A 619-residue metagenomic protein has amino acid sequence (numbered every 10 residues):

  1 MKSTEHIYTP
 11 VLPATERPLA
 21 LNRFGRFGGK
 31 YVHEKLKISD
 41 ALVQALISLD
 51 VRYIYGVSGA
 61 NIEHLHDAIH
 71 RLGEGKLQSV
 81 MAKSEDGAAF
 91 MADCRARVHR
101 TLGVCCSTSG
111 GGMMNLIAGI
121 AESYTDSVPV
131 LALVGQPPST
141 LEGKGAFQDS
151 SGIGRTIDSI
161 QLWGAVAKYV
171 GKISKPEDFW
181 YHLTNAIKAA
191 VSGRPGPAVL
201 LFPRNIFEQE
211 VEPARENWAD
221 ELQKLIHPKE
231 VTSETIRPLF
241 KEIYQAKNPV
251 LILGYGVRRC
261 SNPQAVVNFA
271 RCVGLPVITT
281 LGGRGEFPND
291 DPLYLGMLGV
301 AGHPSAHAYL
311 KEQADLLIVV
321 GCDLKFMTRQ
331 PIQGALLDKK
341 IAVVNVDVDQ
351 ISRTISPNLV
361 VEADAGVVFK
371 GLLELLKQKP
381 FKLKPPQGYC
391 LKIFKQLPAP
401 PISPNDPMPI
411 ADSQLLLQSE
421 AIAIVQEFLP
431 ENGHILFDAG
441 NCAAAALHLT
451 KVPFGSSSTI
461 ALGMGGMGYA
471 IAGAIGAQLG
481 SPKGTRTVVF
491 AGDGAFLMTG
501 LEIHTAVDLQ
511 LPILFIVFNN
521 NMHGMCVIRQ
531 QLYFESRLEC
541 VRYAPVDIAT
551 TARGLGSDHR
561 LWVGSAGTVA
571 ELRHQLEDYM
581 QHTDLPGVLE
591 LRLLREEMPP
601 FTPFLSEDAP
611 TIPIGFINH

Functional and structural regions predicted by a protein language model:
I7-H33, S174-E177, R215, D338-A439 (+2 more regions): Phosphate/pyrophosphate-binding active-site segments
T15-A20, A41-V51, R95-H99, A189-R194 (+6 more regions): Glycine-rich phosphate/diphosphate-binding loops that line cofactor/substrate pockets in enzymes
F27, I157, N185, A189-Q245 (+2 more regions): Conformationally flexible catalytic loops at phosphate/diphosphate-handling active centers
S39-V43, I47-L49, A60, L65-H70 (+1 more regions): Active-site diphosphate/adenylate-binding microenvironment
R52-G56, L77-V80, V98-P137, I252-Y255 (+3 more regions): A short, small-residue-rich loop immediately preceding and capping a beta-strand
R71, L133, L141-G154, S352-T354 (+3 more regions): Thiamine diphosphate
R97, Y255-A342, P453-G484, L497-L501 (+3 more regions): Glycine-rich, anion-gripping cofactor-binding loops and their flanking helix/strand elements in enzyme active sites
Q136-H182, G283-I393, V546, L576 (+1 more regions): Glycine-rich, acidic loop regions that bind phosphate or pyrophosphate groups
